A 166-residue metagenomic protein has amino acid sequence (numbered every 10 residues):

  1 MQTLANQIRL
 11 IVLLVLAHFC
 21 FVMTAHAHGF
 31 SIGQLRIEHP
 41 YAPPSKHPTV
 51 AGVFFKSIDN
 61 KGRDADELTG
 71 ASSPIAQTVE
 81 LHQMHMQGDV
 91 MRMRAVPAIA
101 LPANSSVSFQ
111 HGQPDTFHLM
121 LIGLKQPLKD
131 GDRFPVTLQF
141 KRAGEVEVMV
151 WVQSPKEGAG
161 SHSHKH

Functional and structural regions predicted by a protein language model:
Q2-V12: Bacterial N-terminal signal peptides that target proteins for export
I8, C20, H164-H166: Intrinsic disorder/low-complexity detector
I11-V22: Bacterial N-terminal signal peptides
T24-H26: Signal peptide processing junction and immediate N-terminal pro/mature segment of secreted/exported proteins
H28-H166: Compact, glycine-rich, soluble single-domain proteins
